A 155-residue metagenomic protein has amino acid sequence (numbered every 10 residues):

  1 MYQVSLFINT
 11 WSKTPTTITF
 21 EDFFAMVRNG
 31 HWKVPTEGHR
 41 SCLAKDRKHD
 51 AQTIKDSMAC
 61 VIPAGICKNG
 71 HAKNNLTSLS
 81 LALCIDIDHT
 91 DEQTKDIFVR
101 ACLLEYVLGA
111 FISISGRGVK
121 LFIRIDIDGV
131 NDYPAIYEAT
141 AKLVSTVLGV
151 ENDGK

Functional and structural regions predicted by a protein language model:
M1-L81: DNA replication initiation on ssDNA origins
V4-S12, K68-E92, I125-K155: DNA replication initiation modules
F24, F98-V99, Y137: A generic alpha-helix structural signal
V27, L43-D50, A101-E105, T140-L148: Hydrophobic, Leu/Ile/Phe/Ala-enriched alpha-helical segments that form helix-helix packing faces
G30, G38, G65, G70 (+5 more regions): Residue-identity detector for glycine
N74-T77, R100-A101, I112: Short, charge-rich binding segments
I85, C102, L108-D132: Histidine-centered divalent-metal-coordination microenvironment in nucleic-acid enzymes
T90-V107: Short amphipathic alpha-helix segments
